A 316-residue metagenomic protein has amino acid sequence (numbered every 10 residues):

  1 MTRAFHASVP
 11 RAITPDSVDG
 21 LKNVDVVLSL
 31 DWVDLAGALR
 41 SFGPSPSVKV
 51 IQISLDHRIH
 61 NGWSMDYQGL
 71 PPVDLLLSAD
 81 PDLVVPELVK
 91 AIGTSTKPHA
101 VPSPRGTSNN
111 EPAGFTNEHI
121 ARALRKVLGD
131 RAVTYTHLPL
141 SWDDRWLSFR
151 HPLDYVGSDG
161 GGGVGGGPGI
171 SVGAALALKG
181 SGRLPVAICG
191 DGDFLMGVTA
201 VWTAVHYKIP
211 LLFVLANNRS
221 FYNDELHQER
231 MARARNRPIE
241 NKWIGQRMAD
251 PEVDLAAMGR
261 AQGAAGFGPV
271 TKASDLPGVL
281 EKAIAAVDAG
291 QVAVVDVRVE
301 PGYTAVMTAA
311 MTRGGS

Functional and structural regions predicted by a protein language model:
M1, S29-L30, L77-A79, T134-L138 (+3 more regions): General beta-strand structural signal in soluble alpha/beta enzymes
M1-V101, L280-A283: Glycine-rich, acidic loop regions that bind phosphate or pyrophosphate groups
T2, W32-L35, D56, P139-S141 (+2 more regions): Short glycine-rich anion-binding loops that position phosphate/pyrophosphate groups of nucleotides and phosphorylated
A12, L21-V24, V85, D143-S316: Thiamine diphosphate
D19, R122-R125, W202: Alpha-helical segments flanking ligand/cofactor-binding loops in enzyme cores
W32-A36, A113-E118, D193-M196, S274-P277: Active-site glycine- and acidic-residue-rich loops that bind and position anionic ligands or nucleotide-like cofactors
A100-G180: Active-site diphosphate/adenylate-binding microenvironment
